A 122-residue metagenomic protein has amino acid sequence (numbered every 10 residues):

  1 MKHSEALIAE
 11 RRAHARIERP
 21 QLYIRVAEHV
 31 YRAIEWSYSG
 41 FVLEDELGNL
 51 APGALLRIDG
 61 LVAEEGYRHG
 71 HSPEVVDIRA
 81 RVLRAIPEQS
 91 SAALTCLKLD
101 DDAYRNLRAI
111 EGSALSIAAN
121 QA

Functional and structural regions predicted by a protein language model:
M1-F41, G48, G112-A122: N-terminal helix initiation/capping motif
I8-R11, E64-H71: Short boundary/loop segments of OB/S1/cold-shock single-stranded nucleic-acid-binding domains
R19-Y23, N49-Y67: Short coil-to-beta transition motif at edge beta-strands of beta-rich domains
R25-A27, H69-R79: Short coil-to-beta-strand transition motifs
Y31-A33, V76-A85: Short beta-strand-centered aromatic/proline hotspots
Y38, A85-S90: Short, conserved beta-turn/loop elements at beta-strand boundaries and strand-helix junctions
E44-G48, L97-D100: A structural micro-motif recognizing beta-strand termini and the immediately following turn/loop segments
Q89-A122: C-terminal output/interaction extensions
